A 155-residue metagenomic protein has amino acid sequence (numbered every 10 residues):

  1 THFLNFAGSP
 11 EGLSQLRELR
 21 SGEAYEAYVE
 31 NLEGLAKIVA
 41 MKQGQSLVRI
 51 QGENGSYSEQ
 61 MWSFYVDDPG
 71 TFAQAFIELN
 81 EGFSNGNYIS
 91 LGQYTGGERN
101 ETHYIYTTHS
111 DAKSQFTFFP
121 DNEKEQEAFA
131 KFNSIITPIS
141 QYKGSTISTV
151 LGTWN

Functional and structural regions predicted by a protein language model:
T1-N155: Short S/T/G/P-rich N-terminal loop/turn motif that feeds into the first structured element of a domain
